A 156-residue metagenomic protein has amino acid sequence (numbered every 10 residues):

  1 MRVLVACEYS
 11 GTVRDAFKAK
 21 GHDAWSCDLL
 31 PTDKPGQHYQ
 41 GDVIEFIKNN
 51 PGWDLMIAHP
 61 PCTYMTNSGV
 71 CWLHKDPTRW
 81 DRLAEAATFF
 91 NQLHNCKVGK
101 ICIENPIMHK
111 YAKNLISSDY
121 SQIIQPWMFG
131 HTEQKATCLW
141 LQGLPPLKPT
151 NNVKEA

Functional and structural regions predicted by a protein language model:
M1-A156: Conserved active-site and SAM-binding loop architecture of S-adenosyl-L-methionine-dependent nucleic-acid
